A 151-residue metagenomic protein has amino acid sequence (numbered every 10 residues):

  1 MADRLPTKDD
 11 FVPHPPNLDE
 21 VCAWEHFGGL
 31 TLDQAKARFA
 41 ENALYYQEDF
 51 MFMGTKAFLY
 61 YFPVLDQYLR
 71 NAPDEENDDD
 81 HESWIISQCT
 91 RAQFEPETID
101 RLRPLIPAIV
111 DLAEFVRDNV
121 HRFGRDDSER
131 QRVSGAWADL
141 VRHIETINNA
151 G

Functional and structural regions predicted by a protein language model:
M1-E48, F52-T55: N-terminal alpha-helical interaction modules that lie
F50-G151: Extended alpha-helical scaffolding segments
